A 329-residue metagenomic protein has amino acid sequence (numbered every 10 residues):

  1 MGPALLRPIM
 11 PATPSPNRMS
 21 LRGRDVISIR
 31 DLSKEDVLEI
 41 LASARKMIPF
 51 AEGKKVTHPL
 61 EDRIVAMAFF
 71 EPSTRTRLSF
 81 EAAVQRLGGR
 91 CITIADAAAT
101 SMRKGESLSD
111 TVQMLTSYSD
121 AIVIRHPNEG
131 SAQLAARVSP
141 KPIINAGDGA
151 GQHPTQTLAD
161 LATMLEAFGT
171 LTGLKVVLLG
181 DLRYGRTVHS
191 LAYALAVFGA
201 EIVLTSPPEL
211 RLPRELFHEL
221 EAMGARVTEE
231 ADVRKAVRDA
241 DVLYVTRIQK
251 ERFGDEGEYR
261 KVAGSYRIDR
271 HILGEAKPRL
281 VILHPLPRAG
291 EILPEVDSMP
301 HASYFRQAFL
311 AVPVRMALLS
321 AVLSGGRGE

Functional and structural regions predicted by a protein language model:
P8-T13, S298-E329: C-terminal helix-to-coil terminal segments
P11-L78, A82: Positively charged, low-complexity intrinsically disordered leader regions
E52-L165, G290-I292: Phosphate/diphosphate ligand-binding glycine-rich loop within oxidoreductases
L60-V65, T172-L174, R279: Phosphate-coordination loops involved in phosphoryl transfer and adenosine-cofactor binding
F70-A82, E166-V245: Glycine-rich phosphate/diphosphate-binding loop of Rossmann-like nucleotide-binding domains
L87, Y118, V138-P140, F198 (+3 more regions): Short, structured coil segments at secondary-structure junctions
H218-V296, H301-A302: Rossmann-like adenosine-cofactor binding region
